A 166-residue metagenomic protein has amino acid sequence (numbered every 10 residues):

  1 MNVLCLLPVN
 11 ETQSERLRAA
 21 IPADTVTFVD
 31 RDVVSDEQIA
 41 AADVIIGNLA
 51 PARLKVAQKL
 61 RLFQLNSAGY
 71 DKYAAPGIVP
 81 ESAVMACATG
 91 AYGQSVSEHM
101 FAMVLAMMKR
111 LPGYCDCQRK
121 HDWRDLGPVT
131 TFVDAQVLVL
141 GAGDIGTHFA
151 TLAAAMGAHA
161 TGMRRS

Functional and structural regions predicted by a protein language model:
M1-V84: An N-terminal-biased, well-structured beta-alpha scaffold segment characteristic of Rossmann-like dinucleotide-binding
V9, A50-P51, N66-G69, T89-Y92 (+3 more regions): Short, flexible active-site-adjacent loop segments at beta-strand->alpha-helix junctions, enriched in small/polar
E11, D36, Q94-S95, T147: Loop/helix-junction capping segments adjacent to catalytic residues or to phosphate/diphosphate-binding pockets
I45, F63, M100, V137-G141 (+1 more regions): Generic structural signal for small/hydrophobic residues in well-ordered secondary structure, especially within
I45, S67, A88, R119 (+2 more regions): Short glycine/serine/threonine-biased micro-segments
E81-Q136, G162: Phosphate-binding beta-alpha-beta segment of Rossmann-like dinucleotide-binding domains, i.e., the NAD(P)
L126-S166: Rossmann-like dinucleotide/phosphate-binding beta-alpha-beta segment
